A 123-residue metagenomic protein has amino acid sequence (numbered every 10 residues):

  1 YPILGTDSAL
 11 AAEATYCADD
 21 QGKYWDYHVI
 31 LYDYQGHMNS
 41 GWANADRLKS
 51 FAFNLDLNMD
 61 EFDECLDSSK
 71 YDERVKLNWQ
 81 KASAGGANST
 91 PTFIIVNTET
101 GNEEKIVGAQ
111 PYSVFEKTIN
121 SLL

Functional and structural regions predicted by a protein language model:
Y1-F53, G85-N88, N120-L123: Structural alpha/beta surface segment adjacent to cysteine/selenocysteine redox centers across thiol/disulfide enzymes
D46-L123: C-terminal cap of thioredoxin/glutaredoxin-like
